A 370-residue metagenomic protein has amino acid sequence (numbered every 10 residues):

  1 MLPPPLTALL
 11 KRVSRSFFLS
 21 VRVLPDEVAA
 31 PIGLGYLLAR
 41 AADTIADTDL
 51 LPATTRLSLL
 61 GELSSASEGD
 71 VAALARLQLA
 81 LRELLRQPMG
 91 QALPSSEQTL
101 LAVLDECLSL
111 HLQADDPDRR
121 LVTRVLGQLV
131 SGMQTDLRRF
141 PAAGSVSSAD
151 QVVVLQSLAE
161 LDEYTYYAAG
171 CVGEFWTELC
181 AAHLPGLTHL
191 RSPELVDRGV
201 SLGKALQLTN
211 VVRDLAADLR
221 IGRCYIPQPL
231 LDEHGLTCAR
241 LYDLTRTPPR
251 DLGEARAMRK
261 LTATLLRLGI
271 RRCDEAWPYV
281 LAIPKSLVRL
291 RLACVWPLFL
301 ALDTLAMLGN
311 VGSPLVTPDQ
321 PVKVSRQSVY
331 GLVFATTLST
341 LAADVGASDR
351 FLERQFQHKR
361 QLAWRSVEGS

Functional and structural regions predicted by a protein language model:
M1-A205, A216-S370: Catalytic cores of Mg2+-dependent Asp-rich isoprenoid enzymes
N210: Short, contiguous alpha-helical
R213: Globin-like tetrapyrrole-binding proteins
